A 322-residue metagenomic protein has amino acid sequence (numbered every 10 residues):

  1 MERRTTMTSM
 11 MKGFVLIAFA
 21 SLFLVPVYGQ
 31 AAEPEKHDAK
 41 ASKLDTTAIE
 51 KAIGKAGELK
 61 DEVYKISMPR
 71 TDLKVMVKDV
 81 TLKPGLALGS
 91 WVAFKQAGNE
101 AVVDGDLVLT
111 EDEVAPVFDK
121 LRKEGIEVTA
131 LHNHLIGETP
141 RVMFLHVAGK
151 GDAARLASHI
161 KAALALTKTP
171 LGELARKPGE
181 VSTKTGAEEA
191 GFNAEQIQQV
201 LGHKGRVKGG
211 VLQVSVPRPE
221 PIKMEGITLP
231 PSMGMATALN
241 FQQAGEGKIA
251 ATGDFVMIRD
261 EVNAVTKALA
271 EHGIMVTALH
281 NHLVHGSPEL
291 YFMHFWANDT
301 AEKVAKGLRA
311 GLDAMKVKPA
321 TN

Functional and structural regions predicted by a protein language model:
E2-I17: Bacterial N-terminal signal peptides that target proteins for export
F14-P26: Bacterial N-terminal signal peptides
V27-A31: Boundary at the C-terminal end of the N-terminal hydrophobic targeting segment
A32-R141, A148-L290, H294-N322: Long, contiguous binding/interaction regions
